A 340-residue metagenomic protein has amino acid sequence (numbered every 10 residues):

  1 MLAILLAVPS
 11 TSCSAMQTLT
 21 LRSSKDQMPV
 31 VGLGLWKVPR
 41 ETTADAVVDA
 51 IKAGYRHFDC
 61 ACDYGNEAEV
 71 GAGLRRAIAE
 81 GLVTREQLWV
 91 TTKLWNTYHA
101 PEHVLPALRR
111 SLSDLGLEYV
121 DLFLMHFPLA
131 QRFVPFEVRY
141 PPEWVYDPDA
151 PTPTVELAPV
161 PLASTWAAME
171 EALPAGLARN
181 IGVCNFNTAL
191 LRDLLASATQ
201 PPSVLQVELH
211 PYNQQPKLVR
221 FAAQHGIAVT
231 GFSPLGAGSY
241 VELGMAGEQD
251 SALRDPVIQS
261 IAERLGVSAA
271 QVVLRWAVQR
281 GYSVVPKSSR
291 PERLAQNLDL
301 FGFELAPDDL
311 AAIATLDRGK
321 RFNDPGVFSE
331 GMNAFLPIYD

Functional and structural regions predicted by a protein language model:
M1-A7: Bacterial N-terminal signal peptides
C13-L88, E102-P106, E118, S164 (+3 more regions): N-terminal binding-site loop/beta-alpha segment at the start of enzyme catalytic domains that lines or forms
G32, D59-C62, D121-L124, G182 (+1 more regions): Residues embedded in well-ordered beta-strands within globular domains across many folds
K37, Y64, L94-Y98, E208-P211: Short histidine/acidic/glycine/proline-rich micro-motifs that form metal- and phosphate-coordinating active-site loops
R56, E118-D121, R179, S203: Short acidic/polar active-site loop segments enriched in Thr and Asp
W89-E102, L124-A130: Structural motif corresponding to the early beta-alpha repeats
N96, F127-D340: Beta/alpha (TIM)-barrel catalytic core signal, keyed to glycine-rich beta->alpha loops juxtaposed to Asp/Glu that bind
V104-M125, E171-A175: CE4/NodB-like, metal-dependent polysaccharide N-deacetylase domain that modifies extracellular/periplasmic N-acetylated
